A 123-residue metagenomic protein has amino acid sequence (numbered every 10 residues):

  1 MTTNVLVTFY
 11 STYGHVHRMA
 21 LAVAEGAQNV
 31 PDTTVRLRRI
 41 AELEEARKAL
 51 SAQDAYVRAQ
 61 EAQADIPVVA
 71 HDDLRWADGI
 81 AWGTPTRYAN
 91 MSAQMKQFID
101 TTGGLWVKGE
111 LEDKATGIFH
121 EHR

Functional and structural regions predicted by a protein language model:
M1-L111: N-terminal beta1-alpha1-beta2 submodule of the flavodoxin-like/Rossmannoid cofactor-binding fold
E112-R123: Short, glycine-/small-residue-rich phosphate/pyrophosphate-handling segment
